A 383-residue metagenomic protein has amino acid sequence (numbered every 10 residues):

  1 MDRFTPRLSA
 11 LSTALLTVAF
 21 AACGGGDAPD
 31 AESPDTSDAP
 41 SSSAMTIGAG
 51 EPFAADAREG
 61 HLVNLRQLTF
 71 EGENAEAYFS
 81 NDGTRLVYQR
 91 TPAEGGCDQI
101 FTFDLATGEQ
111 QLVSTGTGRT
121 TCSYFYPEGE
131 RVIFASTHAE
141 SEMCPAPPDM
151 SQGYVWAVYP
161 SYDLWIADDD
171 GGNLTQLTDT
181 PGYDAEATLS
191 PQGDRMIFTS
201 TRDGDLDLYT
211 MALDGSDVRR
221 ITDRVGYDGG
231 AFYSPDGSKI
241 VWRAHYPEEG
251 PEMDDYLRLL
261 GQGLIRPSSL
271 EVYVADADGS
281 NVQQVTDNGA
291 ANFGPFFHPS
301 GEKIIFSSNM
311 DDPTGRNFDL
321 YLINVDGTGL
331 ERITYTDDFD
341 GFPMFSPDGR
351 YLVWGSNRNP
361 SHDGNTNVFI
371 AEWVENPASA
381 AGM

Functional and structural regions predicted by a protein language model:
F20-A22: C-terminal motif of bacterial Sec signal peptides marking the signal peptidase cleavage site
G24-G26: Bacterial signal peptide processing site
S41-V63, Y162: Blade/loop signatures of beta-propeller domains
F53-E73, F103-R119, A167-Y183, L213-Y227 (+4 more regions): Multi-bladed beta-propeller domains
F70-G72, R90-I100, T115-T120, A135-D163 (+9 more regions): A flexible loop/linker signature enriched in serine peptidases of the S9 family
N81-D82, P127-E128, P191-Q192, P235-D236 (+2 more regions): Residue-level detector of Asp-centered blade-edge/turn motifs that repeat once per structural unit in beta-propeller
L86-V87, V132, M196, I240 (+2 more regions): Hydrophobic beta-strand positions that form the internal "hydrophobic ladder" of WD40/Gbeta-like beta-propeller blades
M344-M383: Blade-level signature of beta-propeller repeat domains, shared across WD40, Kelch, NHL, RCC1 and BNR/Asp-box propellers
